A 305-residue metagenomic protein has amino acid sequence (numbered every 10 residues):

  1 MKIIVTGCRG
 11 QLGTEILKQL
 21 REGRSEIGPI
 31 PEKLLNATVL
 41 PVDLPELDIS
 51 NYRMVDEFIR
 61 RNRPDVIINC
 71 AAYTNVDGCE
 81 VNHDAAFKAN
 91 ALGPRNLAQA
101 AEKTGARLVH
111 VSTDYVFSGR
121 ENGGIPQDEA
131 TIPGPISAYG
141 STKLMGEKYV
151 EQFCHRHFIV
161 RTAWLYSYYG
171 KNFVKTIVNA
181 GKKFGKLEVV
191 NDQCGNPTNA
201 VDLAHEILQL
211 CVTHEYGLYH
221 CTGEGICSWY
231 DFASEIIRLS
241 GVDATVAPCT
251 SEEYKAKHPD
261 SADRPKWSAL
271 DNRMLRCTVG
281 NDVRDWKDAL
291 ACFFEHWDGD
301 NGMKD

Functional and structural regions predicted by a protein language model:
M1-E26: N-terminal Rossmann NAD(P)H-binding glycine-rich loop of SDR-like oxidoreductase domains
T38-R53: Rossmann-fold cofactor-recognition segment
I49-A89, A100: NAD(P)H-binding glycine-rich loop region in Rossmannoid oxidoreductase-like domains and their noncatalytic homologs
K88, L92-N96, K103, R107 (+2 more regions): Catalytic helix-loop patch of NAD(P)-dependent Rossmann-fold dehydrogenases
K148-G195, A200-D202, L208: NAD(P)-dependent short-chain dehydrogenase/reductase
V189-C194, Y219-I226, T278: Glycine-rich Rossmann NAD(P)(H)-binding loop
E206, T213-D260, N301-M303: Mid/C-terminal beta-alpha module of Rossmann-like enzyme folds, strongest in SDR-family dehydrogenases/epimerases
D285-D305: Amphipathic terminal alpha-helices
